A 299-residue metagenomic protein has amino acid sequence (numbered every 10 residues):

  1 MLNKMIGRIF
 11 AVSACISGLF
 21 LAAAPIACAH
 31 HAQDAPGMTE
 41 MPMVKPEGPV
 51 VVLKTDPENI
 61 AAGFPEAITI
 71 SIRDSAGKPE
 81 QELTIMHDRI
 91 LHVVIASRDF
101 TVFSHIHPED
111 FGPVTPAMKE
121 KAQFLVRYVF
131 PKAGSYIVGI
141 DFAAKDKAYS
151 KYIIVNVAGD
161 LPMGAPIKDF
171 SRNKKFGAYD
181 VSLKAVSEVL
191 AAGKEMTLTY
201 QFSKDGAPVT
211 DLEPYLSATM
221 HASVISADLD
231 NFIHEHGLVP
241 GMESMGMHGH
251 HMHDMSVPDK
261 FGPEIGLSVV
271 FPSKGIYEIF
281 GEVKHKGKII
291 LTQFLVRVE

Functional and structural regions predicted by a protein language model:
L2-A14: Bacterial N-terminal signal peptides that target proteins for export
A11-A23: Bacterial N-terminal signal peptides
G18, P25-E299: Intrinsically disordered, low-complexity terminal tails/loops enriched in metal-binding residues
